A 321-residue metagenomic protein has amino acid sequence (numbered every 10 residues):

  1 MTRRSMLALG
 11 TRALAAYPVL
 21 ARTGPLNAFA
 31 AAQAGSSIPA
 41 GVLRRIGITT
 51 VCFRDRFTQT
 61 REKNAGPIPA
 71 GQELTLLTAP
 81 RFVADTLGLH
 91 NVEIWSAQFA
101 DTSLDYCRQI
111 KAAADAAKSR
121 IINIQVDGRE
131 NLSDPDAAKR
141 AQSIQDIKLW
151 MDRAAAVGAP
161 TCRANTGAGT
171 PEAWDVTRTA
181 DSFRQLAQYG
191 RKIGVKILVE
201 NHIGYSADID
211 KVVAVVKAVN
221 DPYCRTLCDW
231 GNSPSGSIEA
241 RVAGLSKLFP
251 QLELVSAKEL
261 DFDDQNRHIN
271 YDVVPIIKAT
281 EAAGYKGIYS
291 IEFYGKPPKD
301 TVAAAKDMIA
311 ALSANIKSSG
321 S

Functional and structural regions predicted by a protein language model:
T2-A156, R191, D221, R225 (+5 more regions): N-terminal pre-domain/capping segments
T60, N91-V92, A180-A279: Acidic/histidine-rich catalytic cores of soluble enzymes
H90, P160, K286: Short acidic/polar active-site loop segments enriched in Thr and Asp
F99-T102, P171, G204, S233 (+1 more regions): Glycine-/small-residue-rich active-site loops that bind phosphorylated ligands and cofactors
S119, V195, A283-G287: A short helix->loop->beta-strand "cap" motif at the edges of active sites that frequently abuts
P135-R140, A173-V176, G204: Conserved glycine-rich "GG(E/T)P / GGGxP" loop and the immediately following alpha-helix in the radical SAM core
A154-W174, I193, L198-H202: Active-site groove signature of glycoside hydrolases
S290-F293: Short acidic/histidine-rich active-site segments
